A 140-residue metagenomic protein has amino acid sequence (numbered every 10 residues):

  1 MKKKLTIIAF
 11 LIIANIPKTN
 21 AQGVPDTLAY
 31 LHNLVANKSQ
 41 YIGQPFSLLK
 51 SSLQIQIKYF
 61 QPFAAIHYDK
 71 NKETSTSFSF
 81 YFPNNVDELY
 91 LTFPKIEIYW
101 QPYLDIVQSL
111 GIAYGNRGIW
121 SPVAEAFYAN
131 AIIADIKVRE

Functional and structural regions predicted by a protein language model:
M1-D26: Bacterial Sec-dependent N-terminal signal peptides
G23-E140: Residues within mature, well-folded domains
